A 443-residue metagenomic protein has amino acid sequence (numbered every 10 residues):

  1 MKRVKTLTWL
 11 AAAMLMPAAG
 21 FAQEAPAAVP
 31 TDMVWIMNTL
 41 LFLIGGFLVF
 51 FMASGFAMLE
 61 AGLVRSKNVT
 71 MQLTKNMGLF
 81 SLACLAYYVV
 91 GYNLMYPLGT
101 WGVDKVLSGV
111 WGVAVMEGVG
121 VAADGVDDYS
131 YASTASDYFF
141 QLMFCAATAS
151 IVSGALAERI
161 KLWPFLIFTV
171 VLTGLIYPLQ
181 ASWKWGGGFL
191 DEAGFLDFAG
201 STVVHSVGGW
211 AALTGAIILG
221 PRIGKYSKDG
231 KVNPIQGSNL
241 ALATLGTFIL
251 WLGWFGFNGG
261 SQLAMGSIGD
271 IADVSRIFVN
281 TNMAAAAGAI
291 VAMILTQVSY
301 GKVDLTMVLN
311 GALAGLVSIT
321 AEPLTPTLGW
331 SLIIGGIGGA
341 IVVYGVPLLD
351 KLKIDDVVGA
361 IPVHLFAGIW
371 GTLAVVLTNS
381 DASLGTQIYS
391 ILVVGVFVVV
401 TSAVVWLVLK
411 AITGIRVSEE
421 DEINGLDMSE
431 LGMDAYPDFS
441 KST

Functional and structural regions predicted by a protein language model:
K2-T443: Hydrophobic alpha-helical transmembrane bundles of multi-pass membrane proteins
